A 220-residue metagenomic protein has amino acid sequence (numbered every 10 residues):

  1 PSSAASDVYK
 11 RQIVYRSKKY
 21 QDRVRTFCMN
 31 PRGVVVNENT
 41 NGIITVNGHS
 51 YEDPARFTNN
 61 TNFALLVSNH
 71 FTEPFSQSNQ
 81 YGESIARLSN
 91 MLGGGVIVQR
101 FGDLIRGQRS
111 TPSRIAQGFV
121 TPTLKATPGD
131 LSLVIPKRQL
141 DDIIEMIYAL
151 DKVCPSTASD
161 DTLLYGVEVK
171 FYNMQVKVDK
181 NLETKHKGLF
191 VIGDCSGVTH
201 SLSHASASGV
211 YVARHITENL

Functional and structural regions predicted by a protein language model:
P1-A5, Y9: Single conserved hydrophobic/aromatic residue that forms the stacking wall/gate of nucleotide- or nucleobase-binding
K10, V24, N60-N62, N173 (+1 more regions): Active-site lining segments that contact anionic ligands and/or coordinate catalytic metals
K10-V46: Extended, Lys/Arg-enriched charged tracts that mediate electrostatic binding to polyanionic substrates
V36-R56, K170-M174: Conserved alpha/beta core surface patches that mediate binding of polyanionic ligands
V46-P136: C-terminal catalytic lobe of FAD-dependent flavoproteins
Q77-S78, S201-H204: Short acidic, glycine/serine/threonine-rich loops at helix termini
A126-T199, S206: A glycine-rich dinucleotide-binding beta-alpha-beta segment and adjacent secondary-structure elements that constitute
A205-L220: Internal hydrophobic alpha-helix adjacent to the cofactor/substrate pocket in enzyme cavities
